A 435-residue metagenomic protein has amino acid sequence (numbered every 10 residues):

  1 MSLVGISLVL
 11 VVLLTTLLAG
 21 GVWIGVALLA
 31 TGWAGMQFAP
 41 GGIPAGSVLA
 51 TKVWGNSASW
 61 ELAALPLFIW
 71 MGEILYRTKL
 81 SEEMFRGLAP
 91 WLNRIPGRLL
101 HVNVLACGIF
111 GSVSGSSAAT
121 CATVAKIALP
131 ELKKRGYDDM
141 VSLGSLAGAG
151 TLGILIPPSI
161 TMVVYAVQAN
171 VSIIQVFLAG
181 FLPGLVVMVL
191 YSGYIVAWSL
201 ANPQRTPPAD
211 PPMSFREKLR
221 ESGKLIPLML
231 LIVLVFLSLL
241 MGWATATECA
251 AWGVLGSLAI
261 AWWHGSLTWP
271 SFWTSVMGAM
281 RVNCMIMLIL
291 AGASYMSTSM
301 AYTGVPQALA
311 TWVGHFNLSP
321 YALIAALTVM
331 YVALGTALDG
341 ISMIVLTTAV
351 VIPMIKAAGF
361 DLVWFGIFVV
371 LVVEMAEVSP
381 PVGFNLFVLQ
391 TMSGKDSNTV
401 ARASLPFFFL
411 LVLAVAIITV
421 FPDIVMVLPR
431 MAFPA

Functional and structural regions predicted by a protein language model:
M1-A435: Alpha-helical transmembrane segments of multi-pass membrane transport proteins
